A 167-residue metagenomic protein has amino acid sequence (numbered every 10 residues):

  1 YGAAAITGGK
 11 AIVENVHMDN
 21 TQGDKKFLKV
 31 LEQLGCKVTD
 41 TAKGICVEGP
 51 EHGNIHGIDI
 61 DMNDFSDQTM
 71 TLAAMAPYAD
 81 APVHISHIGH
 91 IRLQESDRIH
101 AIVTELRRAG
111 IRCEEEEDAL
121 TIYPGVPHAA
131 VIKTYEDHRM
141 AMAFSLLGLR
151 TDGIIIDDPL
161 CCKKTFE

Functional and structural regions predicted by a protein language model:
Y1-E167: Short, structured segments at the rim of ligand-binding sites
